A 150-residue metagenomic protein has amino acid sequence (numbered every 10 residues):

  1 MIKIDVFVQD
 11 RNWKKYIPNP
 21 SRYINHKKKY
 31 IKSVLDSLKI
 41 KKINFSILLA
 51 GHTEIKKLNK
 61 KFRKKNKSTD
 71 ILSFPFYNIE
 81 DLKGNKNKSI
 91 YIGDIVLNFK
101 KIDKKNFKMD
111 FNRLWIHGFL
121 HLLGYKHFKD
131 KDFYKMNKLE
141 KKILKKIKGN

Functional and structural regions predicted by a protein language model:
M1-W115, L120-N150: An acidic/histidine-cluster motif and surrounding catalytic segment that typifies divalent-metal-assisted enzyme active
